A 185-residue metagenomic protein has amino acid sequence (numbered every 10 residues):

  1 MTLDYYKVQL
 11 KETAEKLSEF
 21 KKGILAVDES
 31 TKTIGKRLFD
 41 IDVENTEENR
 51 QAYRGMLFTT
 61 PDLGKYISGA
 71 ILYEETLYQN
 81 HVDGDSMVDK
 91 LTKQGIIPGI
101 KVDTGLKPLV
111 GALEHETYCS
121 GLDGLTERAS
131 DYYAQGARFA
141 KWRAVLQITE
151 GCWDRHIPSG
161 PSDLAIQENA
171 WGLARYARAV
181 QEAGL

Functional and structural regions predicted by a protein language model:
M1-Q135, I148: Alpha/beta catalytic barrel-like cores
D123-L185: Helix-rich catalytic cores of soluble enzyme domains
